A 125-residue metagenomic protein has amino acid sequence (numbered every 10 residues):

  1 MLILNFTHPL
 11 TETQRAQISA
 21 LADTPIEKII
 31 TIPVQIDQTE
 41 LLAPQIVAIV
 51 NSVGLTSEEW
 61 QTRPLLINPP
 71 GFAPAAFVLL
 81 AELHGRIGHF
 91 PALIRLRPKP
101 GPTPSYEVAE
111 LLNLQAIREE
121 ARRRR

Functional and structural regions predicted by a protein language model:
M1-T62, A81-R125: Long, low-complexity, Lys/Arg-enriched
T7-T11, L66-F77: Gly/Ser/Thr-rich loops at beta-strand to alpha-helix junctions that form or flank small-molecule/cofactor-binding
